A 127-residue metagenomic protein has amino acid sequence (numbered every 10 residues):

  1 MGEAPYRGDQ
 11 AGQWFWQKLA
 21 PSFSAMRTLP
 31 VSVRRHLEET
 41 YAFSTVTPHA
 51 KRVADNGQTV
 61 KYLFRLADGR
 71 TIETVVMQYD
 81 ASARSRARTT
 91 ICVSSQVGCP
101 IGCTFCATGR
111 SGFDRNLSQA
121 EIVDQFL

Functional and structural regions predicted by a protein language model:
M1-T89: Flexible, acidic/Gly-rich N-terminal and inter-domain linker regions that tether and position cofactor-handling modules
M77-L127: Conserved Radical SAM active-site core
